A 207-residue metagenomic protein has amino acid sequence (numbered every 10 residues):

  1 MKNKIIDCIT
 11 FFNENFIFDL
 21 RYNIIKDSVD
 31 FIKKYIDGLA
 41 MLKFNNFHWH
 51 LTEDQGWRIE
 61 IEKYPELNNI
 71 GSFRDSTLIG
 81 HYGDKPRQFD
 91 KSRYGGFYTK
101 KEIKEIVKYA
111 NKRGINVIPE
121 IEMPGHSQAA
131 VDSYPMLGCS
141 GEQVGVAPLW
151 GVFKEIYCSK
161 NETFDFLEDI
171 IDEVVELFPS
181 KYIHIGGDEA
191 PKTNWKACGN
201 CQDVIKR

Functional and structural regions predicted by a protein language model:
M1-N45: Mature N-terminal, pre-catalytic/accessory segment of carbohydrate-active enzymes
E14, K43-N45, N111-I115, P179-I183: Short, well-ordered coil/turn segments that N-cap beta-strands
R21-N23, T52-G56, E122-H126, D188-K192: Active-site beta-loop-alpha junctions enriched in small/polar residues
Y35, I106, V117: Aromatic/hydrophobic pocket-lining residues that form π-stacking "cages" and hydrophobic walls in ligand
L39, V117, I185: Conserved, mostly hydrophobic/aromatic
K43-R58, R113-E120, P124: Carboxylate/His-rich catalytic cores and anion/metal-binding grooves
Q55-K112, S127-D165, N194-R207: Aromatic- and acidic-residue-enriched carbohydrate-binding clefts of CAZyme catalytic domains
M123, L167-N194: Active-site groove signature of glycoside hydrolases
